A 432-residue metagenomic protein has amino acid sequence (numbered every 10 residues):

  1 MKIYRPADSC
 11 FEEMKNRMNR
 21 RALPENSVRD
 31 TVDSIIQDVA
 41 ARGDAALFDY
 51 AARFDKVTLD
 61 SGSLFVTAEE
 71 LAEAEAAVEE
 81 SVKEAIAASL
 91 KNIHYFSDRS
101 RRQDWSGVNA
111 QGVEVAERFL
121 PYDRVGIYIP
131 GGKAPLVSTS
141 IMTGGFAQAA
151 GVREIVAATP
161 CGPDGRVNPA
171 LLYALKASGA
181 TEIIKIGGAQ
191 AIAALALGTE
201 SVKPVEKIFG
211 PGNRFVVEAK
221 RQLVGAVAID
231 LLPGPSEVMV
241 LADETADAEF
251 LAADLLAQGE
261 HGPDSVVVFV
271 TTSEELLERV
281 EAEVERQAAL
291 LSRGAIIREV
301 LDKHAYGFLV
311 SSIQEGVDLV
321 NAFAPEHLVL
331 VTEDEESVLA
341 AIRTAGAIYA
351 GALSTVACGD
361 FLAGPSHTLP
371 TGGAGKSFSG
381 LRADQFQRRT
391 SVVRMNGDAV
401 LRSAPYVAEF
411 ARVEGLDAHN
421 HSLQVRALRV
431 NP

Functional and structural regions predicted by a protein language model:
M1-D123: N-terminal Rossmann-like NAD(P)+-binding subdomain of aldehyde/semialdehyde dehydrogenases
K2-A7, E182-G187, G307-S312: Short acidic-hydrophobic, aromatic-tinged amphipathic segments that line or gate anion-handling sites
R102-G107, S265-V270, L290-L301, V331-T332 (+2 more regions): Flexible, glycine/charged-enriched surface loops at secondary-structure junctions
G107-Y173: Conserved small-residue-rich beta-alpha loop and adjacent elements that most often cradle the phosphate/pyrophosphate
A177-F250, D254-V266: Conserved NAD(P)+-binding/catalytic subdomain of aldehyde/semialdehyde dehydrogenases
L231-K303, G307: A conserved active-site cap/scaffold subdomain adjacent to cofactor or substrate pockets
A322-P432: C-terminal core of ALDH-fold dehydrogenases
